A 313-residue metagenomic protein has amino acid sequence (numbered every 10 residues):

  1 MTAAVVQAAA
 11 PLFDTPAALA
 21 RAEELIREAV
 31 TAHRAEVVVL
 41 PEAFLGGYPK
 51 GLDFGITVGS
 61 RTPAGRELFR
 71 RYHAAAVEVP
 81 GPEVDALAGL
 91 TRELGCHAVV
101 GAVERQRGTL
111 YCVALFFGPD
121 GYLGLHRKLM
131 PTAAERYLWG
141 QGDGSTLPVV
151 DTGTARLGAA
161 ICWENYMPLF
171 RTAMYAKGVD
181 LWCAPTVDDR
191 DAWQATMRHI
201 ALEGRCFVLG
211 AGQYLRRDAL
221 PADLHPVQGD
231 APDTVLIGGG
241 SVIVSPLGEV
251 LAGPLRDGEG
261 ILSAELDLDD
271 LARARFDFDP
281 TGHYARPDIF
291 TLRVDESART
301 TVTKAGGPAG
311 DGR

Functional and structural regions predicted by a protein language model:
M1-H33, V37: N-terminal glycine-/serine-/threonine-rich phosphate-binding loop
A4, L115-F117, V242, L262: Conserved hydrophobic/aromatic positions in well-ordered beta-strands
A9, F44, V103-E104, Y166 (+3 more regions): Catalytic metal-binding/acid-base residues of hydrolase active sites
A29-I56, T91, A98-V99, M174 (+5 more regions): Active-site beta-strand/loop signature of hydrolases that rely on acidic residues for catalysis
L52-A76: A charged helix-plus-loop insertion that forms the helical arch/lid used to bind and gate nucleic-acid substrates
E78-V79, V84-D85, G89, E93-C96 (+4 more regions): Active-site catalytic loop in hydrolytic enzyme cores
V149, Q213-R313: C-terminal beta-strand edge segments of enzyme domains
